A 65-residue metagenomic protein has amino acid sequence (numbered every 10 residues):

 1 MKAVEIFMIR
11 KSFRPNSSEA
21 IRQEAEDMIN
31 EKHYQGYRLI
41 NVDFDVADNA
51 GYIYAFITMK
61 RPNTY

Functional and structural regions predicted by a protein language model:
M1-Y65: Terminus-proximal functional modules
